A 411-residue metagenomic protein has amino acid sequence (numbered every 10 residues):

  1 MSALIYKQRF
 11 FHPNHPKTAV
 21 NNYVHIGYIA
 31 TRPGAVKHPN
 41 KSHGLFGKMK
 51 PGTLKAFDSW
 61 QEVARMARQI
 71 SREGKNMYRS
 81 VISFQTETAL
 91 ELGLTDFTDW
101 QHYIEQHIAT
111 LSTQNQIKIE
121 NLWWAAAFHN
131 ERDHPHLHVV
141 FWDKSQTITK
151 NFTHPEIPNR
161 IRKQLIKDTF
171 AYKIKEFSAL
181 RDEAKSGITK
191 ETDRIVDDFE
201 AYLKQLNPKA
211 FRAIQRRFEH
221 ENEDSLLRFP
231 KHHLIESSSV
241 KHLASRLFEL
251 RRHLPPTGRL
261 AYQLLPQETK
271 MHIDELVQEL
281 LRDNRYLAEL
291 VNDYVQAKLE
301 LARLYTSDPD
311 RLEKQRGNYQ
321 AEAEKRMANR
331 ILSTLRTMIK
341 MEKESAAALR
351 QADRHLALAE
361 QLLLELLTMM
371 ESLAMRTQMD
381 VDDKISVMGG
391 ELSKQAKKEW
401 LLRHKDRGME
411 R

Functional and structural regions predicted by a protein language model:
M1-P135, V139-R411: N-terminal nicking endonuclease/strand-transfer module with a His-rich metal-binding environment and a catalytic Tyr
